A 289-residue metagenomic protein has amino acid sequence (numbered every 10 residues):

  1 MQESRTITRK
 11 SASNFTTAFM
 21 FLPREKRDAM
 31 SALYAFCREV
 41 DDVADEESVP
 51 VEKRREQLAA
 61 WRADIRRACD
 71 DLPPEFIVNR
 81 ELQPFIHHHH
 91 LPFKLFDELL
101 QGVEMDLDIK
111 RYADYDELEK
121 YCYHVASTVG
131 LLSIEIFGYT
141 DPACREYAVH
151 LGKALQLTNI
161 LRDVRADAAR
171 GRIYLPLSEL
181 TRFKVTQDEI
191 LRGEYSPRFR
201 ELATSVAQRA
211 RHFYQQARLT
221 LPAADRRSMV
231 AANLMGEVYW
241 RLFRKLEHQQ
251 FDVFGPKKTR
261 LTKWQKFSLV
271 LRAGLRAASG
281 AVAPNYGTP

Functional and structural regions predicted by a protein language model:
M1-Q156, L161, R165-P289: Catalytic cores of Mg2+-dependent Asp-rich isoprenoid enzymes
